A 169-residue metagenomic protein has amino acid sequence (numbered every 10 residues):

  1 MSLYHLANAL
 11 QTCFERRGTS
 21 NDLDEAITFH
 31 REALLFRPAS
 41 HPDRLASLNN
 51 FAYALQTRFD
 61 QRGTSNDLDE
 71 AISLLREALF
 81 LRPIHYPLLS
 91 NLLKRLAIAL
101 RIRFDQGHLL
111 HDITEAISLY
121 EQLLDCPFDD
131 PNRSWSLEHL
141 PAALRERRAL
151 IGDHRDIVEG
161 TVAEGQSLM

Functional and structural regions predicted by a protein language model:
M1-E15, D43-T57, L88-D105, S118 (+1 more regions): Conserved alpha-helical positions within TPR/SEL1-like repeat arrays
M1-Y4, S20-E25, S40, N49 (+1 more regions): Long, intrinsically disordered low-complexity tandem-repeat regions enriched in serine/threonine/proline and other
S2, A9, P127, A143 (+1 more regions): Intrinsically disordered, low-complexity linker/propeptide segments enriched in Ser/Thr/Gly/Pro and acidic residues
Q11-D24, Q56-D69, R101-T114, R145-E159: Short coil/turn connectors between adjacent alpha-helices in alpha-solenoid helical repeat scaffolds
R17-S20, E32-L45, R62, E77-S90 (+3 more regions): Flexible helix-coil transition and linker loops at the boundaries of alpha-helical arrays
L23, H30, L68, L75 (+3 more regions): Hydrophobic/aromatic packing residues within the alpha-helices of TPR/SEL1-like helical repeat arrays
